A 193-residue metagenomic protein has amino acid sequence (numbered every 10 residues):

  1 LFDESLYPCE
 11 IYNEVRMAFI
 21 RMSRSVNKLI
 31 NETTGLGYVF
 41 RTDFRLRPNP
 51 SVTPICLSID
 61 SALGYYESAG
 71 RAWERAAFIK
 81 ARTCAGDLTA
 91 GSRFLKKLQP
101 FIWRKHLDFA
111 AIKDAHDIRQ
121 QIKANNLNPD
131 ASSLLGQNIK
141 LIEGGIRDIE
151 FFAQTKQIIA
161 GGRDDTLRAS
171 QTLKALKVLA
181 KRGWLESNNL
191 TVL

Functional and structural regions predicted by a protein language model:
L1-L193: A nucleotide- and high-energy phosphate-metabolite-utilizing enzyme signature
